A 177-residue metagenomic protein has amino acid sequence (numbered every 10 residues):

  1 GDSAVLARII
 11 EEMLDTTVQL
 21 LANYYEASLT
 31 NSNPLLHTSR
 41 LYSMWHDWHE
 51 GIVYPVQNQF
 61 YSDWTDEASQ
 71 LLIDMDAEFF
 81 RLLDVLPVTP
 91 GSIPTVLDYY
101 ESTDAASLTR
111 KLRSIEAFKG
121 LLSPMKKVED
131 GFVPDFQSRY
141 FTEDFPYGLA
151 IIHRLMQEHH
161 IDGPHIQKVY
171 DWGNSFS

Functional and structural regions predicted by a protein language model:
G1-M75: Substrate/ligand-engaging "lid" and interaction regions
H46, E50-V56, S62, D66-S177: NAD(P)-dependent Rossmann-like dehydrogenase/reductase catalytic/cofactor-binding core
